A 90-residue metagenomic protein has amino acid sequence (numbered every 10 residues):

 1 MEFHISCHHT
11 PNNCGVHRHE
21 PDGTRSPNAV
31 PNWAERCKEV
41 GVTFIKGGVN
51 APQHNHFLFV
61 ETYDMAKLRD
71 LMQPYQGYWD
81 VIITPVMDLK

Functional and structural regions predicted by a protein language model:
M1-K90: Conserved, structured core segments of small domains
